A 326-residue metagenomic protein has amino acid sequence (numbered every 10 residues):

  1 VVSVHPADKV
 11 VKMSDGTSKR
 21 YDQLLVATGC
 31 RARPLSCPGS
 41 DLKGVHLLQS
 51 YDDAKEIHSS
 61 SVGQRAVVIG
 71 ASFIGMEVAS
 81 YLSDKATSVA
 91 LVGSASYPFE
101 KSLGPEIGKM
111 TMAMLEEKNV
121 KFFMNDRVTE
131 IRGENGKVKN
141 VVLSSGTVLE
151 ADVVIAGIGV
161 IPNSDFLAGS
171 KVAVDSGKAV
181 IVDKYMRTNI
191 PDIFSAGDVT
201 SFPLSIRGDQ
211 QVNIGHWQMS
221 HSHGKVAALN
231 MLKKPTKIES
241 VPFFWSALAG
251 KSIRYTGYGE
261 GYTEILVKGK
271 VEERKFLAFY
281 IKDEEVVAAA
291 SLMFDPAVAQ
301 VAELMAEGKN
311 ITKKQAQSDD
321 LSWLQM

Functional and structural regions predicted by a protein language model:
V1-G39: A conserved beta-strand/loop capping segment in the N-terminal third of enzymes that catalyze redox or closely related
V2-V4, D8-K12, K19, K85-V182: A Rossmann-like FAD-binding core segment of flavoenzymes
K19-R31, L149-G159, G224, E284: Short hydrophobic core segments
T28-K85, K121, V182: Glycine-rich dinucleotide-binding loop and its adjacent helix/turn
A32, S40, V180-F194, G259-A278: FAD-binding beta-loop-beta segment adjacent to the flavin cofactor pocket
D41-V62, N135-V142, T147-V226: FAD-site-proximal beta/loop scaffold in flavoenzymes
K139, S145-V174, K251-M326: C-terminal catalytic lobe of FAD-dependent flavoproteins
V199-P296: Mid-to-C-terminal Rossmann-like scaffold of FAD/NAD(P)H-dependent oxidoreductases
